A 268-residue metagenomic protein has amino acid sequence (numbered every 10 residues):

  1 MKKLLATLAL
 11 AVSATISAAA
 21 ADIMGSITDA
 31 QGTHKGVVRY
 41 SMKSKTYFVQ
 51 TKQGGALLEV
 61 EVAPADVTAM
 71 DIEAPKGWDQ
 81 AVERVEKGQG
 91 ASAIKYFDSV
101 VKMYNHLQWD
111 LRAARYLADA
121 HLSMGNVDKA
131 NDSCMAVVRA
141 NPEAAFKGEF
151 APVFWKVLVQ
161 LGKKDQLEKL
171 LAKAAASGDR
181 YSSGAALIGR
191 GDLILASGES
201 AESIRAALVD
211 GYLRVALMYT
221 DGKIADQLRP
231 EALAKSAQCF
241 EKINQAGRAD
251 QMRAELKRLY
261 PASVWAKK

Functional and structural regions predicted by a protein language model:
M1-L4: Positively charged n-region of N-terminal signal peptides that target proteins for export
A6-T15: Bacterial N-terminal signal peptides
A19-P142, E149-Q160, G189, A196-A206 (+2 more regions): Compositionally biased alpha-helical segments
I94, L111, N131, G148 (+6 more regions): Conserved positions within tetratricopeptide repeat
Q108-D110, P142-E149, D179-A186, Y219-L228 (+2 more regions): Boundary/linker segments of alpha-helical solenoid repeat arrays
V138-R139, G211-L217, E241-V264: TPR/TPR-like (Sel1-like) alpha-helical repeat modules
W155-S197: Eukaryotic tandem repeat interaction scaffolds
